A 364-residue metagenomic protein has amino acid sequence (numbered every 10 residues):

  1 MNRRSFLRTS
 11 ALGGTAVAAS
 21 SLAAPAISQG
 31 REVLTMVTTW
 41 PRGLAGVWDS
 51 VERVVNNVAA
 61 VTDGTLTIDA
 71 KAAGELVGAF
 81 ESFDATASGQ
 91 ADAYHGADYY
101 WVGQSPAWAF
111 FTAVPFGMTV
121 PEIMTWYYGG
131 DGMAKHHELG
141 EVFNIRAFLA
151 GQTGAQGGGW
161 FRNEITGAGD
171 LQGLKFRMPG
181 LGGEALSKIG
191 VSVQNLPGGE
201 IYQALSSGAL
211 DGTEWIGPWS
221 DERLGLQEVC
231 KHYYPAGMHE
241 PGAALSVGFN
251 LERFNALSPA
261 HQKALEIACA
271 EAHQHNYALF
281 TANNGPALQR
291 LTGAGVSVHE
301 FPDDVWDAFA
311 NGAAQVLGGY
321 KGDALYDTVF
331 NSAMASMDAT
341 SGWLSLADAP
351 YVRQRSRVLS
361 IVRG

Functional and structural regions predicted by a protein language model:
N2-S20, P25-I123, M133, E138-G364: N-terminal secretory/targeting leader peptides
